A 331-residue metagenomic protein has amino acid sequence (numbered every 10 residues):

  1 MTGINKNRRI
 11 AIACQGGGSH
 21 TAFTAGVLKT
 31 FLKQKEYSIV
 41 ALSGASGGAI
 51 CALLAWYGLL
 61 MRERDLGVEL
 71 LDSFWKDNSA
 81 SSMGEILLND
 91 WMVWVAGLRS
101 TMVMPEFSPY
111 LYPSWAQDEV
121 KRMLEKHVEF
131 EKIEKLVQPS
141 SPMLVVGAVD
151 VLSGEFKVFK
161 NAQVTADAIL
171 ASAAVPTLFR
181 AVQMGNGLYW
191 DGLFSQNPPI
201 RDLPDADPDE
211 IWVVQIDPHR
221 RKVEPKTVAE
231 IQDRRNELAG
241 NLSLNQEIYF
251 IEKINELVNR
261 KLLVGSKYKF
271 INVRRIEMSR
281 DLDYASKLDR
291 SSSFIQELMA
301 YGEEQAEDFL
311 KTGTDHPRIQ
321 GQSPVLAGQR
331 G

Functional and structural regions predicted by a protein language model:
M1-S43, L53-G331: Patatin-like phospholipase
S46: Catalytic nucleophile serine of serine hydrolases, specifically the conserved "nucleophile elbow" pentapeptide
A49-C51: FAD-binding core of FAD-dependent oxidoreductases, characterized by glycine-rich FAD pyrophosphate-binding loops
